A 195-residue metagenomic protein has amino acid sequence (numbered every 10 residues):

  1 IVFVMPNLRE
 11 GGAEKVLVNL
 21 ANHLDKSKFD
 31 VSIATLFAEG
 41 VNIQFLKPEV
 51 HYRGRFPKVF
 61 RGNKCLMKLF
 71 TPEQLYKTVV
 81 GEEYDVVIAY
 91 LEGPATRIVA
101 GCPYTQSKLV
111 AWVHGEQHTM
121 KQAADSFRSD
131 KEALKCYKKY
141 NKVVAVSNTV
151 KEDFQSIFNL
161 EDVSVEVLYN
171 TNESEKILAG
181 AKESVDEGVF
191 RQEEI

Functional and structural regions predicted by a protein language model:
I1, V86, A100-M120: Active-site proximal beta-strand in glycosyltransferases
F3-E10, K15, N19, H23-L66 (+1 more regions): N-terminal strand-loop element at the rim of the active site of nucleotide-sugar-dependent glycosyltransferases
A13, L36, A89-L91, A145-S147 (+1 more regions): Replace "coordinates the UDP/GDP/TDP-sugar" with "coordinates nucleotide-activated sugar donors
P57-F60, A111-K131, E175: Acceptor-binding helix/loop patch of EC 2.4 sugar-transfer enzymes, predominantly nucleotide-sugar-dependent
Y76-G81, S126-A145: Membrane-proximal helix-turn-helix segments that form the acceptor-binding/catalytic region of lipid-linked
A89-A95, V113: Short His-centered aromatic/hydrophobic patch
R97-V99, K138-V165, N172-K176: A short, active-site helix/loop in glycosyltransferases that binds the activated sugar's phosphate group
A179-I195: Nucleotide-sugar donor-binding and catalytic loop/hinge architecture of NDP-sugar-dependent glycosyltransferases
